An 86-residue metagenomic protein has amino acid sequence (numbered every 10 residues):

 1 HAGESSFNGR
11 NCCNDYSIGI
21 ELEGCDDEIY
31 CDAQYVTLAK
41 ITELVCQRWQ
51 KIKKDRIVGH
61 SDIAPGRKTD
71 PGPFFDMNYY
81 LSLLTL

Functional and structural regions predicted by a protein language model:
H1-S5, N11-E28, Q47: Cell-envelope and extracellular/periplasmic
S5-S6, S17, S61, S82: Generic serine detector
D26-L86: Basic/polar, cationic surfaces and motifs that engage anionic cell-wall and phosphate/carboxylate ligands
